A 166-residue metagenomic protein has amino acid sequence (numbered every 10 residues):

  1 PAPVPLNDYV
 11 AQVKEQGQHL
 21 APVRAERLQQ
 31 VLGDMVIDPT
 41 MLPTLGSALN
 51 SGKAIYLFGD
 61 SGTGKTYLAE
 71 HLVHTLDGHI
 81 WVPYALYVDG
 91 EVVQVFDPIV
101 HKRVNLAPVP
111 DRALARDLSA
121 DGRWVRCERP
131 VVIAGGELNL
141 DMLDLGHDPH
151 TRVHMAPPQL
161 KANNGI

Functional and structural regions predicted by a protein language model:
P1-L20: Interdomain "pre-motor" coupling segment immediately N-terminal to P-loop NTPase/helicase cores
P5, R24, L138-N139: A diffuse structural propensity rather than consistent per-protein peaks
H19-V31: Conserved adenine-nucleotide phosphate-binding loops and their immediately adjacent elements
Q29-I166: Conserved ASCE/P-loop NTPase catalytic core
